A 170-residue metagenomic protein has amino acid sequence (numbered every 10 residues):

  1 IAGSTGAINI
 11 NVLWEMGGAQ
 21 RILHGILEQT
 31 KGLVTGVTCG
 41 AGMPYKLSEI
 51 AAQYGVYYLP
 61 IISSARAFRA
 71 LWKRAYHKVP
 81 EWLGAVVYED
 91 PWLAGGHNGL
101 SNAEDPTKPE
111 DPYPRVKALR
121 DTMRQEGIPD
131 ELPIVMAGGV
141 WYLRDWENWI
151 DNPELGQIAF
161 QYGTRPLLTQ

Functional and structural regions predicted by a protein language model:
I1-P129: Active-site entrance/lid segments in N-terminal catalytic domains of soluble metabolic enzymes
R21-G32, V140-E154: Short, electropositive alpha-helical surface patch
G42-M43, D90-W92, H97-G99, Y142-Q170: Glycine-rich phosphate-binding active-site loops on the catalytic face of alpha/beta enzymes
E131-Y142, Q161: Glycine-rich anion-binding loop/nest that anchors nucleotide
